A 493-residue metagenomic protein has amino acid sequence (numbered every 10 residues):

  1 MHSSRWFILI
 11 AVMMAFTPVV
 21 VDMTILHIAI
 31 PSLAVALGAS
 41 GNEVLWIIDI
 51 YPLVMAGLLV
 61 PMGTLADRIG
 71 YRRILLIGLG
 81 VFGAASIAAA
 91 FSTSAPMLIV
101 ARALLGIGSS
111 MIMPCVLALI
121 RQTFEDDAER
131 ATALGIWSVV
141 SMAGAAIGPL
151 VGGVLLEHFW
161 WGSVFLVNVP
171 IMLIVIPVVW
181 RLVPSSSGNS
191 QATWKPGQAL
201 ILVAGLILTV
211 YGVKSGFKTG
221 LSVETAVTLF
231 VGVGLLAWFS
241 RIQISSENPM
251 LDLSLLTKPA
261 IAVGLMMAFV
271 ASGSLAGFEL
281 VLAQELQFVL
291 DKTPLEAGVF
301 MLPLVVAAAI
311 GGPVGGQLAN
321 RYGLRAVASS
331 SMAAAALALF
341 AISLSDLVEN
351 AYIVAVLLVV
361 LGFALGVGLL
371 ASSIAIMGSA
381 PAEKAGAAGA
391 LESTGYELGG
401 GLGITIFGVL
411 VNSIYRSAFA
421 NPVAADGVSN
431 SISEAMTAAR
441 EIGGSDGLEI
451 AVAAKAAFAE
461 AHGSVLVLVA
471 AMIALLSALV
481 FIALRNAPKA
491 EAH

Functional and structural regions predicted by a protein language model:
M1-H2, G444-A453, A483-H493: Intrinsic disorder in cytosolic terminal tails and internal cytosolic loops of multi-pass membrane transporters
R5-V21, L26-I28, L37, G41 (+4 more regions): 12-transmembrane solute porter fold
V19, I48-Y51, M55, G106 (+10 more regions): Structural signature of transmembrane alpha-helices in multi-pass secondary transporters
L33-A34, L65-A66, V151-F159, V213 (+3 more regions): Interfacial helix-cap and linker-helix signal at transmembrane-aqueous boundaries of multi-pass secondary transporters
D49-G63, M113-L117, L302-V314: Central cavity-lining transmembrane alpha-helices of secondary-active solute carriers, predominantly the Major
A56, G83-A84, V169-I176, L236 (+2 more regions): Small-residue-rich packing faces within the transmembrane alpha-helices of Major Facilitator Superfamily
T64-G197, V348: Helix-loop-helix hairpins in multi-pass membrane proteins, especially solute transporters
G135, E157-F269, S274, V281 (+2 more regions): Hydrophobic transmembrane-helix bundles of small-molecule transporters
